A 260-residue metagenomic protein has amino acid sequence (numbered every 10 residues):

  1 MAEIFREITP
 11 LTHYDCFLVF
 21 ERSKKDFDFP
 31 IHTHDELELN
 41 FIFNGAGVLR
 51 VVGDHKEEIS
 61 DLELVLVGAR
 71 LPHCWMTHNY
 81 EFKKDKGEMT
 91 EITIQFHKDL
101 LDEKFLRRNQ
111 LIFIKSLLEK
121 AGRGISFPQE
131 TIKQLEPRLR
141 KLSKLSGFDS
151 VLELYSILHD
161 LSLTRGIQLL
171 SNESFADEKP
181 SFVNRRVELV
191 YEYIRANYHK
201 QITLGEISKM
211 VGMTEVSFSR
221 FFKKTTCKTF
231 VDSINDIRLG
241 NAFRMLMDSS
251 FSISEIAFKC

Functional and structural regions predicted by a protein language model:
M1-V65, L71-C74, H78: Generic protein-terminus/edge-of-domain signal
A2-L11, L71-R138: A hydrophobic/aromatic-rich effector-binding and dimerization subdomain of bacterial HTH-type transcriptional regulators
H34-E36, M89, L154: A general secondary-structure signal for short beta-strands and their flanking turns/coil in non-transmembrane regions
E38, F113, T229: Amphipathic alpha-helical recognition patches that constitute DNA-binding helices
R107, L111-E178: An amphipathic alpha-helical interaction segment
Q134-L145, E153, R186-N197, N241 (+1 more regions): Solvent-exposed, amphipathic alpha-helical segments
I167, S171-K179, L189, Y193-G240 (+1 more regions): Basic/polar phosphate-binding segments, predominantly the helix-turn-helix DNA-binding elements of transcriptional
S181-N184: EAL-type cyclic di-GMP phosphodiesterase domain
